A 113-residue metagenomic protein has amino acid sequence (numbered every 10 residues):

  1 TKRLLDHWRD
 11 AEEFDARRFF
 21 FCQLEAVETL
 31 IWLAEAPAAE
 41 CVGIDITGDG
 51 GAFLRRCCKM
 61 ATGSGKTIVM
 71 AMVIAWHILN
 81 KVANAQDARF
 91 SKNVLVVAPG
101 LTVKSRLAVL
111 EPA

Functional and structural regions predicted by a protein language model:
T1-A113: RecA-like P-loop NTPase motor core of helicase/translocase proteins
